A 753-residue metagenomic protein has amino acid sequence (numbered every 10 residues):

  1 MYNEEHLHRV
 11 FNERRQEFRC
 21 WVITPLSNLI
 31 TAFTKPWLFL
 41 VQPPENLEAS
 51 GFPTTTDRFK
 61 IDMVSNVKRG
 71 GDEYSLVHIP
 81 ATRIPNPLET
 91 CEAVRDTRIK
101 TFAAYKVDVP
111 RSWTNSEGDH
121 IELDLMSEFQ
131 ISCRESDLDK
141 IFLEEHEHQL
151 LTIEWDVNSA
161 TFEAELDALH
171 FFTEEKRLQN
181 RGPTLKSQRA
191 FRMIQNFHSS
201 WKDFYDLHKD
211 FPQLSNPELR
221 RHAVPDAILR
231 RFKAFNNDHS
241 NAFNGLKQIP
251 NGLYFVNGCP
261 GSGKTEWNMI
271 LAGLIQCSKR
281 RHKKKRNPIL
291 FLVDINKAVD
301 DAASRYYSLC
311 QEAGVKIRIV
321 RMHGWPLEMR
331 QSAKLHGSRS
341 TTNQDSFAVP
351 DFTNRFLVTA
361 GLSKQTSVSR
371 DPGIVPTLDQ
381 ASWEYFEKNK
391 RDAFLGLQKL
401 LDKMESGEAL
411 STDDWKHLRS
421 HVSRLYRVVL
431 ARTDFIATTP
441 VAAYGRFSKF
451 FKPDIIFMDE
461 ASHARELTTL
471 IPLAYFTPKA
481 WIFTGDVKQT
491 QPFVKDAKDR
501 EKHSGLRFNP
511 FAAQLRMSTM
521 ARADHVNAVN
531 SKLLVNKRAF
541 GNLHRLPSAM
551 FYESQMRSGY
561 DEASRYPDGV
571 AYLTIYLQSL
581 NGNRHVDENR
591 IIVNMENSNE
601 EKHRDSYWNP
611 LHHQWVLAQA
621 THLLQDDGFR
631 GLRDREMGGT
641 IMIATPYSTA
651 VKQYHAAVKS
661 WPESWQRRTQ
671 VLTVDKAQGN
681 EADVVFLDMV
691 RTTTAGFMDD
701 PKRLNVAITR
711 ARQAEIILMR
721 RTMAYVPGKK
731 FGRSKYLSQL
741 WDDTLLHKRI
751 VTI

Functional and structural regions predicted by a protein language model:
M1-G245, Q331-K399, F511-A513: Pre-ATPase regulatory/linker segments immediately N-terminal to the P-loop/RecA-like helicase/translocase core
L40, K60-D62, K106-D108, D124 (+11 more regions): Beta-strand cores of modular interaction/reader domains in eukaryotic scaffold and signaling proteins, especially PDZ
D108-R111, I295-K297, Y647-S648: Loop/turn elements at beta-strand to alpha-helix junctions within RNA-recognition modules
D203, L207-D210, R286-I289, I317-V320 (+2 more regions): Residue-level recognition of the N-termini of beta-strands and the immediately preceding loop/turn
L229-H336, H417-Y552, L737-L746: ASCE P-loop NTPase helicase motor core
R230-R231, N251-L274, L395-A409, R584-H622: Glycine-rich phosphate-binding "P-loop"
F352-P453: Conserved helicase NTPase catalytic core signature
V441-M458, S462-I753: Conserved helicase motor core of SF1/SF2 NTP-dependent helicases
